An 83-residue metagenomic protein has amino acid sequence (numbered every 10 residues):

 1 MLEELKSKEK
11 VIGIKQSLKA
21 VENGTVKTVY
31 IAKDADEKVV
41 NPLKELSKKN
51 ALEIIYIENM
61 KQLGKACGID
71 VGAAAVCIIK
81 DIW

Functional and structural regions predicted by a protein language model:
M1-V26, D36: Ribosome large-subunit tunnel/peptidyl-transferase-proximal elements
K6, A32, L52: Glycine- and other small-residue-rich loops at beta-strand/loop junctions that grip anionic moieties
K6, E22-T25, K44, K48 (+1 more regions): Signal for well-folded cores of large energy- and translation-related assemblies
A35-K61: Feature captures the catalytic cores and cofactor-binding loops of soluble hydro-lyases/lyases that act on carboxylate
L52-W83: C-terminal structural segments of small proteins and small subunits
